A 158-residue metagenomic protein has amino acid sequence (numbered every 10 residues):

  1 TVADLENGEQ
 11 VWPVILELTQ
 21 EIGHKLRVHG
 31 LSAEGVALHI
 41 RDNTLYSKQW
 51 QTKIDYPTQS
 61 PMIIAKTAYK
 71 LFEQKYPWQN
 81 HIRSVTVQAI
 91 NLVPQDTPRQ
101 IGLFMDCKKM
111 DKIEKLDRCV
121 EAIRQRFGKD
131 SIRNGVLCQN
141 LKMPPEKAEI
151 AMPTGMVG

Functional and structural regions predicted by a protein language model:
T1-H81: DNA-contacting surface of Y-family translesion DNA polymerases
I54-G158: Acidic, metal-coordinating catalytic segment for phosphate/diphosphate chemistry, firing primarily on the Nudix
